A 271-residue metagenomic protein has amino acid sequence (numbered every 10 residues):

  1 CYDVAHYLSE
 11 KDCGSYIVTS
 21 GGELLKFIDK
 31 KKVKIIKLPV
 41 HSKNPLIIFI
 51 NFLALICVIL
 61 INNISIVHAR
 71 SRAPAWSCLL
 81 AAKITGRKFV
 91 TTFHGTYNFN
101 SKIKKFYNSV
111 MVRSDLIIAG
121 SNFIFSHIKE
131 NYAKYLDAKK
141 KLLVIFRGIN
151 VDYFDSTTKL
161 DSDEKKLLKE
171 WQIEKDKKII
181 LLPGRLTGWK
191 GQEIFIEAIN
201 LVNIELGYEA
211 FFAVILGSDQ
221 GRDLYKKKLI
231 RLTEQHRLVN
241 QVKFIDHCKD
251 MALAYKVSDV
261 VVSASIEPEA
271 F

Functional and structural regions predicted by a protein language model:
Y2-D3, K178-I204, K227, E269: A conserved mid-protein helix/loop that constitutes part of the nucleotide-sugar donor-binding site
A5-L46, K129, K134-K141, G221: N-terminal strand-loop element at the rim of the active site of nucleotide-sugar-dependent glycosyltransferases
I17-E23, I149, P183, F212-K227: Glycosyltransferase donor-sugar binding loop
A69-A75, F93: Short His-centered aromatic/hydrophobic patch
K83, F89-N122, S126, L136: A conserved, positively charged/aromatic
S114-V144, I149-F154: A short, active-site helix/loop in glycosyltransferases that binds the activated sugar's phosphate group
A133, D155-I173, K228-I230: A short helix/loop element that forms part of the nucleotide-sugar donor recognition site in Leloir-type
G221-K226, L238-C248, A254: Active-site donor-binding acidic/aromatic loop of nucleotide-activated sugar and phosphosugar transferases involved
